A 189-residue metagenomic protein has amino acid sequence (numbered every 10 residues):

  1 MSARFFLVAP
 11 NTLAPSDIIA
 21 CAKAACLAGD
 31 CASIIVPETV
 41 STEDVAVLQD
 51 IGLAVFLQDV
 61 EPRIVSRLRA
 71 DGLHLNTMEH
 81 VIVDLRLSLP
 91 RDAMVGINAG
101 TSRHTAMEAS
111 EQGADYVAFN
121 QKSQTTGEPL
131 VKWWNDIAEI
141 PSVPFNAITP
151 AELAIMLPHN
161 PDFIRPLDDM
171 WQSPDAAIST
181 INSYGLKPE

Functional and structural regions predicted by a protein language model:
M1-H74, M78-E79, L87-T101, A106-D115 (+3 more regions): Conserved N-terminal beta1-alpha1 strand-loop-helix module at the mouth
I19-A20, T125-K132: Charged helix-capping and loop-helix junction motifs
H80-V81, E128: Short, flexible segments with low predicted structural confidence
D84: Conserved active-site neighborhood of the chymotrypsin/trypsin-like protease fold
A118-Q121: His/Asp/Glu-enriched short active-site or ligand-binding loop at hydrolase and phosphoryl-transfer sites
S123-Q124, I148-A151: Short Gly/Pro-enriched loop/turn and capping motifs at secondary-structure junctions
K132-N135, E139-A147: Catalytic-face loop-and-helix region of soluble metabolic enzyme cores
F163-P166: C-terminal binding/interaction regions
